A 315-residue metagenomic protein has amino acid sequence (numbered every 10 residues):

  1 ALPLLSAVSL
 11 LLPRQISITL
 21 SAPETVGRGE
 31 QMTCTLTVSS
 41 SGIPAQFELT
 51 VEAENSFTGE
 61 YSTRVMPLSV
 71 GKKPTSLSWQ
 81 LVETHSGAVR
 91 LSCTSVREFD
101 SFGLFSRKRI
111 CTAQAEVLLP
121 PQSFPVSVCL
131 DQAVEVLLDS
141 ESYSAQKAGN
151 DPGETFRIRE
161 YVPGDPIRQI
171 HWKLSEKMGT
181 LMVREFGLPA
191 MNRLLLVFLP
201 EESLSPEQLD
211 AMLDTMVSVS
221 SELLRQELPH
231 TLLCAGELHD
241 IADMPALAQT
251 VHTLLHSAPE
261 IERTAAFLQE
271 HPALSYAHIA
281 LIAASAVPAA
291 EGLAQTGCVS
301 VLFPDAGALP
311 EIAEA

Functional and structural regions predicted by a protein language model:
A1-R14, A242-A315: Von Willebrand factor type A / integrin I
L2-A242: An amphipathic, basic-hydrophobic helix/alpha-beta surface used to engage anionic, phosphate-rich ligands or surfaces
